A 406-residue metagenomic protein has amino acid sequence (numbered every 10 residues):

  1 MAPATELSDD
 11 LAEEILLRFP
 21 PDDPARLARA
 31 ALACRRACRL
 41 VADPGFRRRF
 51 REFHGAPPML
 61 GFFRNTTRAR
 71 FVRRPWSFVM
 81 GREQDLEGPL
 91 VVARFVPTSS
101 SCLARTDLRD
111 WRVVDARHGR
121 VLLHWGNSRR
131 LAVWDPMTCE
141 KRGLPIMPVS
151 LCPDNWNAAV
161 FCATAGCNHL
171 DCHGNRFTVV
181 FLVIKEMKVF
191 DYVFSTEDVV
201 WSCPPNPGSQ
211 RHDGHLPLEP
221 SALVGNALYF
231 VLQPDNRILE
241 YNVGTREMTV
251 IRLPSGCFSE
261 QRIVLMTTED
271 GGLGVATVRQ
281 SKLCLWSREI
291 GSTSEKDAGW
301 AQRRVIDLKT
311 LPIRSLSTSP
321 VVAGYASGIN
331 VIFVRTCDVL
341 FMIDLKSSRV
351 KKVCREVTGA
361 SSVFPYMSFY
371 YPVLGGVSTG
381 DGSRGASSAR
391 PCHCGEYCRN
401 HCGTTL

Functional and structural regions predicted by a protein language model:
M1-L406: N-terminal entry/capping and adjacent linker segments that precede and initiate structured domains
